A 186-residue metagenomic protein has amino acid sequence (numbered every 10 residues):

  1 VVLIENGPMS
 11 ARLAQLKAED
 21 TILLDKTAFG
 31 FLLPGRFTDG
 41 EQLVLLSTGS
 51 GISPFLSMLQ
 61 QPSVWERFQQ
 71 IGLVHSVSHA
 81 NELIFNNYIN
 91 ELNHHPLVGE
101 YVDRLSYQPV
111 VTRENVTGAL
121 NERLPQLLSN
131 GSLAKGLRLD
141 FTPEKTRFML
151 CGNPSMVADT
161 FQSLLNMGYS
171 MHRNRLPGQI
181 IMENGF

Functional and structural regions predicted by a protein language model:
V1-V44, I181-N184: FAD-binding FR-type
N6, F29, S50, S78 (+2 more regions): Short, glycine/serine-rich, charged loops/turns that create anion-binding and catalytic segments at active sites
P34-F37, V64, L139-F141: Glycine-rich helix-loop-beta junction characteristic of Rossmann-like nucleotide cofactor-binding loops
G40, V64-I71: Conserved S-adenosyl-L-methionine
L43-L46, M149: Conserved beta-strand elements of the Class I
T48-P54: Ser/Thr-glycine-rich phosphate-binding loops at phosphate-binding pockets of nucleotides, nucleotide cofactors
P54-E66: Histidine-anchored nucleotide/phosphate-binding helix
V74, N81-F186: Reductase modules of NAD(P)H-dependent flavoproteins
